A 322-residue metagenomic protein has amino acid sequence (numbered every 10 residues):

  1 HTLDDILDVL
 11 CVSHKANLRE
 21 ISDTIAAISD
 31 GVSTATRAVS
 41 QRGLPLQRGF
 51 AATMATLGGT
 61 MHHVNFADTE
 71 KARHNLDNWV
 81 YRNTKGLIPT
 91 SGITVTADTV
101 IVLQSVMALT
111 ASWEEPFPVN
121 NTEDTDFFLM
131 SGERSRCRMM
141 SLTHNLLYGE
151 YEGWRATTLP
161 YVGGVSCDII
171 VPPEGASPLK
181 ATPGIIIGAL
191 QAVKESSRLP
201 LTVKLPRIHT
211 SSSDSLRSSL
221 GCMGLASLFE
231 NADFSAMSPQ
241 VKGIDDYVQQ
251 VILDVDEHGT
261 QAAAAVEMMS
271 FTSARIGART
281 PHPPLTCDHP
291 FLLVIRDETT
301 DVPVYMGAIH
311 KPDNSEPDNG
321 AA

Functional and structural regions predicted by a protein language model:
H1-L10: Short, well-structured active-site flanking segments
I6, K15-A16, E20-G175, K194-A278 (+1 more regions): Non-catalytic, conformational "gating/processing" segments within enzyme and secreted inhibitor domains
D8, N17-E20, G259, T300 (+2 more regions): Low-complexity, compositionally biased segments
L103, W154-I170, G277-A321: Extended hydrophobic
P116-P118, P172, L179-A189, E267-M268 (+3 more regions): Composition- and surface-driven signal marking solvent-exposed, interaction-prone regions in large proteins
